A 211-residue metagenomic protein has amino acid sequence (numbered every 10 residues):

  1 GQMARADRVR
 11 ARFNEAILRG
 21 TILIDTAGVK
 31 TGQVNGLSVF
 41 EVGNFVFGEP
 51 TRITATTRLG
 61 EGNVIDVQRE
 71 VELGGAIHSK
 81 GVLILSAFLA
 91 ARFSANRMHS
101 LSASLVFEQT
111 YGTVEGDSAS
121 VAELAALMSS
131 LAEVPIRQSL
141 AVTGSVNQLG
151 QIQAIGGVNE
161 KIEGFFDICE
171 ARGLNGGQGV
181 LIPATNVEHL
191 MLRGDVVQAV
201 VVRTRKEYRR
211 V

Functional and structural regions predicted by a protein language model:
G1-K30, V39-F45: C-terminal helical "lid" subdomain and adjoining coupling/linker elements of P-loop NTPases
G20-L23, T51-V211: Peripheral, non-AAA+ core regions of ATP-driven protein-machinery
G28-G32, G43-E61: Histone-fold modules and their flanking histone-like tails across chromatin and transcription assemblies
N35-G36, L85: Residue-level preference for non-acidic, small/hydrophobic
G36-E41, A184: Short, highly charged low-complexity linear segments
